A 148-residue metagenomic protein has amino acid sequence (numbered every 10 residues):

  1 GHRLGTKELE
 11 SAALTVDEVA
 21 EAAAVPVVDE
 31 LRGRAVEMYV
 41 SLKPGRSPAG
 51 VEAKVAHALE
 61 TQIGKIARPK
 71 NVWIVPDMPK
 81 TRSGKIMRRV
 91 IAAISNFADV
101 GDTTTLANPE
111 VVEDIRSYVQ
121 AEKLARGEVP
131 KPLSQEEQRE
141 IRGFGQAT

Functional and structural regions predicted by a protein language model:
G1-A67, P76-D77, R82-I86, V90-A98 (+1 more regions): AMP-binding/adenylate-forming catalytic core of the ANL superfamily
I94-T148: Acidic/polar alpha-helix N-cap and adjacent early helical turns within long charge-rich amphipathic helices/linkers
